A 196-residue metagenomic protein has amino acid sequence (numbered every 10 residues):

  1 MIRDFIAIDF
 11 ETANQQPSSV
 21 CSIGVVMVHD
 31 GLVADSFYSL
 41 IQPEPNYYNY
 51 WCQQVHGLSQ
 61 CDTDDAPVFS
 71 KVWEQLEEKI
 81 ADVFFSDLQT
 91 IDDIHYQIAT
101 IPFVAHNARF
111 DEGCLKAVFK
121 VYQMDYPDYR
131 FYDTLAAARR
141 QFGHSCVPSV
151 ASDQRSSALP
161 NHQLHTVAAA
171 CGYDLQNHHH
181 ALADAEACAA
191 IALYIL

Functional and structural regions predicted by a protein language model:
M1-Y122, D128, Q154-L175, H179: Conserved non-catalytic scaffold segment of RNase H-like nuclease domains
T12-N14, A136, A187: Short, glycine/acidic-enriched loop or turn micro-motifs at the edges of active sites
Y132-A158: Short alpha-helix plus adjacent loop in nuclease-associated cores
A137-R140, V167, I191: Generic recognition of well-ordered alpha-helical segments
H180-I191: Acidic, divalent-metal-coordinating active-site segment for phosphoryl/phosphodiester hydrolysis, typified by short
